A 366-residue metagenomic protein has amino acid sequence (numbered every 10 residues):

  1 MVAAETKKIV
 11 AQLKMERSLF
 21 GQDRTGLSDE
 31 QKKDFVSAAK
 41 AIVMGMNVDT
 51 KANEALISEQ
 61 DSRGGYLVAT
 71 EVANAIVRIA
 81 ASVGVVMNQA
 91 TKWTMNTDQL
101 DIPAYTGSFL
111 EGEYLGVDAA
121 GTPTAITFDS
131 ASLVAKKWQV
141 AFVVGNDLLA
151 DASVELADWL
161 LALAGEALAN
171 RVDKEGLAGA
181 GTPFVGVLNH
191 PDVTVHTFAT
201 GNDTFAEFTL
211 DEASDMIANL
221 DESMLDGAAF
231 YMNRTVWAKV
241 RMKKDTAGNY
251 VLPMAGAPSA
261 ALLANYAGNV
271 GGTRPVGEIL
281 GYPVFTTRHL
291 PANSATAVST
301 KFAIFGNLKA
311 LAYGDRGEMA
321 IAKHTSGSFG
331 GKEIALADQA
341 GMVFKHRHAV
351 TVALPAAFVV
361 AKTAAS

Functional and structural regions predicted by a protein language model:
M1-G65, K362-S366: Intrinsically disordered, low-complexity terminal tails
M15, Q89-T91, D98, Y105-G107 (+3 more regions): Fold-independent oxyanion-binding glycine-rich loops and adjacent beta-strand/coil segments at enzyme active sites
S37-V140, A162, T209, F285 (+2 more regions): Assembly/oligomerization interface modules of large self-assembling protein complexes
V68-E71, G145, M232-V236, F305-N307 (+1 more regions): Helix N-cap / beta->alpha transition motif
M95-D101, T182-A340, H346: Extended oligomerization regions of viral-like shell subunits
P103-A104, L110-L115, D151-S153, K239-M242 (+2 more regions): Short helix/loop capping segments that flank catalytic or ligand/cofactor-binding pockets
E111, G116, G181, S326 (+1 more regions): Protruding loop/beta-arch "assembly-hinge" segments enriched in small, turn-prone residues
G121-P123, F128-L133, K137-S223, T246-A247 (+4 more regions): Alpha-helical scaffold segments that mediate packing/assembly in large oligomeric complexes
